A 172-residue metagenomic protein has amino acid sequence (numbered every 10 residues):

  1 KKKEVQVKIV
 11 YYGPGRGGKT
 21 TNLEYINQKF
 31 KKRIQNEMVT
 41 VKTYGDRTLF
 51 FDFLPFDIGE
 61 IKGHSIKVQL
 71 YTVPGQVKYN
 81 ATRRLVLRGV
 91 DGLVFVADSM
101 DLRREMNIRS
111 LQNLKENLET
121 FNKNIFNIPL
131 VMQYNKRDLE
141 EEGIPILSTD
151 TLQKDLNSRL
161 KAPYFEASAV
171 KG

Functional and structural regions predicted by a protein language model:
K1-T43: Conserved G1/Walker A P-loop phosphate-binding module
K2, D46-L49, G59-H64, R84-G89 (+2 more regions): Conserved catalytic network of the ASCE P-loop NTPase/AAA+ motor domain
R16, Q76-V77, M100-L102, K136-E140 (+1 more regions): Conserved nucleotide-binding/hydrolysis micro-motifs of P-loop NTPases
M38-K78: Switch I (G2) and immediately adjacent beta-strands of P-loop GTPase domains
Y79-L102: Inter-motif core of Ras-like GTPase G domains
G92-F95, E119-D138, N157-E166: Conserved beta-strand/loop subsegment of P-loop NTPase cores
L102-N124: Amphipathic helical hotspot of TIR/SEFIR-family domains
D138-G172: Canonical P-loop GTPase G-domain recognition
